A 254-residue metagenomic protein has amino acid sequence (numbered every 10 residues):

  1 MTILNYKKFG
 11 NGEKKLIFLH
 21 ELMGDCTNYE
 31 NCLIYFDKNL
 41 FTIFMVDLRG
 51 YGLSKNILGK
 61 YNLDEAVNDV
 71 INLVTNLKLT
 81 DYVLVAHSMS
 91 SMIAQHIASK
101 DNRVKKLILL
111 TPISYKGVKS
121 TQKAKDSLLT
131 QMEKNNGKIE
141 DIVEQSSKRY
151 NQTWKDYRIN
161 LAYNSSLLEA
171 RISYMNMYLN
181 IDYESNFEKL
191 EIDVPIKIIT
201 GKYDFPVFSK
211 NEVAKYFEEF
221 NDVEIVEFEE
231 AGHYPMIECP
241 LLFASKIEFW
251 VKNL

Functional and structural regions predicted by a protein language model:
M1-I17, K38-F41, T80, R149 (+4 more regions): Alpha/beta-hydrolase fold catalytic core
K8-N56: Conserved HGGG/HGGXW glycine-rich cap/lid loop of the alpha/beta-hydrolase fold
F44-V85, S245: Active-site loop/oxyanion-hole signature of alpha/beta-hydrolase fold enzymes
A86-S90, A94: Gly/Ala-rich beta-loop-alpha elbow adjacent to hydrolase catalytic centers
H96-S99, K105-N135: Flexible "cap/lid" loop of the alpha/beta hydrolase fold
V118-S120, N136-L190: Conserved alpha/beta-hydrolase catalytic His-Asp/Glu region
K197-A231, I237: Conserved loop-alpha-helix segment in the C-terminal half of the alpha/beta-hydrolase fold that carries the catalytic
I237-F249: Post-His helix in hydrolase/transferase enzymes
